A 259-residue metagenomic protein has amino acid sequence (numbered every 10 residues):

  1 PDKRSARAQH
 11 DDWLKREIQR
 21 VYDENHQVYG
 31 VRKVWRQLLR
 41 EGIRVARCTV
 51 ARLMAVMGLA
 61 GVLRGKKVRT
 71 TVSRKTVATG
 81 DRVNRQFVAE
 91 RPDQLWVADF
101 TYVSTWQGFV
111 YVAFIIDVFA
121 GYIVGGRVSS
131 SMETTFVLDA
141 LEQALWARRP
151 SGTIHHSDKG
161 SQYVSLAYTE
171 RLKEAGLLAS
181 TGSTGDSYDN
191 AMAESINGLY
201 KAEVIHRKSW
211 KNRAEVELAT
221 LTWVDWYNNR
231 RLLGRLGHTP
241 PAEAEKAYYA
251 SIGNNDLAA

Functional and structural regions predicted by a protein language model:
P1-A259: Charged DNA-binding/catalytic regions of mobile-element recombinases
